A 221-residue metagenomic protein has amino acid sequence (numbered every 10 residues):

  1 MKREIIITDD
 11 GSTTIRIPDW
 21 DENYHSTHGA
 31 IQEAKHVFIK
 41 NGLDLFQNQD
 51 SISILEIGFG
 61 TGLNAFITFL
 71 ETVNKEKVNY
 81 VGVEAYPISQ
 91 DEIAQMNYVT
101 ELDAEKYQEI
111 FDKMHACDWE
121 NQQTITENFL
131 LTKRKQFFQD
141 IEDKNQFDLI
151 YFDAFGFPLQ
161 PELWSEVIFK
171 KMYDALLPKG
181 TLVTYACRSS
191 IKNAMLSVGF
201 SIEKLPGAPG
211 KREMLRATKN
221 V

Functional and structural regions predicted by a protein language model:
M1-I57, T61-E71, Q160: Class I S-adenosylmethionine
Q47-N145, Y151, E166, V198 (+1 more regions): The AdoMet/dcAdoMet-binding core of the Class I SAM-like
E76-V78, A175-G180: A short helix->loop->beta-strand "cap" motif at the edges of active sites that frequently abuts
D148-E162: A short SAM/SAH-binding and catalytic strip from SAM-dependent methyltransferases
L149-Y151, P178-A186: Conserved beta-strand signature within the Rossmann-like core of class I S-adenosyl-L-methionine
E162-P178: A short glycine-rich, Lys/Arg-flanked "PGG" loop and its adjoining helix->strand segment in the class I
C187-S201: Conserved class I S-adenosyl-L-methionine
V198-V221: Core SAM-dependent methyltransferase catalytic element
